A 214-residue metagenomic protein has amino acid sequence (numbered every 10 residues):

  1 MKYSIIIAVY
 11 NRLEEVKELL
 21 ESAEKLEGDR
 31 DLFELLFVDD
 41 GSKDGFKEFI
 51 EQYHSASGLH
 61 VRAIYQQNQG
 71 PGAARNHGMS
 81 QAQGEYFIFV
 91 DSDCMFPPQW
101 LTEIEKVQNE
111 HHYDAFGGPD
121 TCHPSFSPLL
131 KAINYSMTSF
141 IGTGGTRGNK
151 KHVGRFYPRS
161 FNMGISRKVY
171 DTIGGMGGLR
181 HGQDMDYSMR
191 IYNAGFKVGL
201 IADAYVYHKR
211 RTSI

Functional and structural regions predicted by a protein language model:
K2-S4, E34, D186: Cell-envelope/extracellular polymer assembly enzymes that use nucleotide-activated donors
E21-L32: Short, acidic, metal-binding catalytic loop of nucleotide-sugar glycosyltransferases
S22, D39-E48, N68-Q69, D91-P97: A conserved acidic beta->alpha catalytic loop
Q66-A82, E103, V153, Y157-F161: Glycine-rich, basic loop-to-helix element that forms the pyrophosphate-binding segment of sugar-nucleotide handling
F87: Short aromatic/hydrophobic "clamp" motif used to bind/position activated sugar donors
P98-K131, A204-Y205, K209: Conserved donor NDP-sugar-binding/catalytic core segment of glycosyltransferases
Q108, G177-I214: Catalytic donor/gating beta->alpha subdomain of glycosyltransferases that bind UDP-sugars
C122, G145-K168, L179-H181, D186 (+2 more regions): A recurrent flexible, glycine/aromatic-enriched loop bordering the glycosyltransferase active site that acts as
